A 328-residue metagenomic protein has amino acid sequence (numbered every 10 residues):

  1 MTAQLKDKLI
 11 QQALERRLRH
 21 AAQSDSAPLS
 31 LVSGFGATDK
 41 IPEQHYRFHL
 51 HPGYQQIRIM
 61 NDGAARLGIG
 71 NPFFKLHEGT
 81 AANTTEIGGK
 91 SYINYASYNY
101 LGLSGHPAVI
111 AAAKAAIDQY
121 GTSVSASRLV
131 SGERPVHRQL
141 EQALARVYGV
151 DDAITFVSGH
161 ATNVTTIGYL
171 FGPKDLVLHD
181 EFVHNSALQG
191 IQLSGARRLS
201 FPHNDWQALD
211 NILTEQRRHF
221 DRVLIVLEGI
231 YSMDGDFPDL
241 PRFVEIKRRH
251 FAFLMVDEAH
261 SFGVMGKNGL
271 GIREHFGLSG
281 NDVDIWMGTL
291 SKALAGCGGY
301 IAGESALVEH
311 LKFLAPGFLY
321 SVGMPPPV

Functional and structural regions predicted by a protein language model:
L5-T122, A252: N-terminal "arm"/small-domain region of PLP-dependent enzymes with the aminotransferase-like
A111, A115-S158: Conserved N-terminal alpha-helix of the aminotransferase class I/II PLP-enzyme fold
G149, P173, S194-G195, H250: Short, structured coil segments at secondary-structure junctions
T166-N185: Conserved PLP-anchoring active-site segment centered on the Schiff-base-forming lysine
Y169, S186-G195: Active-site-proximal loop->helix
L199, H203-V256: Active-site phosphate-binding strand-loop segment of PLP-dependent enzymes
H250-F253, H260, M265-V328: Active-site C-terminal subdomain of aminotransferase-like
